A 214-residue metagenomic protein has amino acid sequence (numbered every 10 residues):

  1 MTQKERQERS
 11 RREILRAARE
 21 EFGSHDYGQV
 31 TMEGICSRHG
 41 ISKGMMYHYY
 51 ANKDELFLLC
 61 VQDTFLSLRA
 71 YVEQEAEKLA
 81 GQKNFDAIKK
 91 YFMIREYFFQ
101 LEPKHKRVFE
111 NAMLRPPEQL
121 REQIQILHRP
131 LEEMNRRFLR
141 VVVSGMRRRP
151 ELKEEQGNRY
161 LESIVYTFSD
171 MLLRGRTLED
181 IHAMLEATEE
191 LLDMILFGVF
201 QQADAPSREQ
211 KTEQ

Functional and structural regions predicted by a protein language model:
R9, E13, A17, E21-E55 (+1 more regions): Helix-turn-helix
S10, K53, C60, T64 (+7 more regions): Hydrophobic/aromatic residues within well-ordered alpha-helical segments
R11, M32, D54, L58 (+7 more regions): Short, structured helix-loop boundary elements
L59, Q74-E102, E154-L161, T188: Hydrophobic alpha-helical connector segments
L66-E73, E118-R147, E155-R159, Y166 (+2 more regions): Amphipathic alpha-helical packing segments from all-alpha helical-bundle domains
Y97, R136-S144, E162-S163, T167-R174 (+1 more regions): C-terminal peripheral helix-coil segments that are non-catalytic and often amphipathic
F99-E122, D170-R174: Amphipathic alpha-helical segments used for helix-helix packing
K106-N111, R121-E122, E151, D180-I181 (+1 more regions): Short, hydrophobic secondary-structure boundary micro-motifs
